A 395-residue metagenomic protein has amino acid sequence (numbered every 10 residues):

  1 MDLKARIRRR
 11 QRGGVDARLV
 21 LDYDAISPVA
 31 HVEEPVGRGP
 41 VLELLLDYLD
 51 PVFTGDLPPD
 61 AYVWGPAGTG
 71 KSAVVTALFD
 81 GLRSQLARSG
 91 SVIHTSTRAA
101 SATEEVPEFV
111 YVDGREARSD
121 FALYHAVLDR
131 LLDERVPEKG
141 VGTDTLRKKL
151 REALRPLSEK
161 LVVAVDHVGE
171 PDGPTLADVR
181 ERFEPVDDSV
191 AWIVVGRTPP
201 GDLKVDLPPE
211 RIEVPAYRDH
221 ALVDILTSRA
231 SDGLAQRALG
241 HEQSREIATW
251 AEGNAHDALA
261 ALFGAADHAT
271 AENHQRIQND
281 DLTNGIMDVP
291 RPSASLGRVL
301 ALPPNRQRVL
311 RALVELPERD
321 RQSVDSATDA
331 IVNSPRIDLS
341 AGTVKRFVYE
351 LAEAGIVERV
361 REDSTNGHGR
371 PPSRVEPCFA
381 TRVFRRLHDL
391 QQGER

Functional and structural regions predicted by a protein language model:
M1-L57, G81-S84: A short, basic N-terminal segment
L57-A77: Walker A/P-loop nucleotide-binding motif
T76, D80, L259-F263: The feature captures the helix immediately C-terminal to the Walker
H94-V106, E116-D178, R182-V195, P199-D206 (+6 more regions): Mid-core helix/loop region of P-loop NTP-binding domains shared across ATPases and GTPases
P209-S228: Alpha-helical sensor/transducer elements of the RecA-like P-loop NTPase core
E272-V314: Conserved alpha/beta core segments of nucleic-acid transaction machinery
R319-I331: Short acidic, hydrophobic short linear motifs in intrinsically disordered regions
D329-R395: Terminal-proximal interaction/regulatory segments of ATP-powered molecular machines
